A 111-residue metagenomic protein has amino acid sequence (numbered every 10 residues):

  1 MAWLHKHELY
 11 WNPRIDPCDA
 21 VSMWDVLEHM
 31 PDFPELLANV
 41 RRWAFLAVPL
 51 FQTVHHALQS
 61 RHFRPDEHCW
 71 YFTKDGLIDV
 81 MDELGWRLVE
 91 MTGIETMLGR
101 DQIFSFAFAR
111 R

Functional and structural regions predicted by a protein language model:
M1-Q59, D66-M97, D101-R111: Conserved SAM-binding loop
